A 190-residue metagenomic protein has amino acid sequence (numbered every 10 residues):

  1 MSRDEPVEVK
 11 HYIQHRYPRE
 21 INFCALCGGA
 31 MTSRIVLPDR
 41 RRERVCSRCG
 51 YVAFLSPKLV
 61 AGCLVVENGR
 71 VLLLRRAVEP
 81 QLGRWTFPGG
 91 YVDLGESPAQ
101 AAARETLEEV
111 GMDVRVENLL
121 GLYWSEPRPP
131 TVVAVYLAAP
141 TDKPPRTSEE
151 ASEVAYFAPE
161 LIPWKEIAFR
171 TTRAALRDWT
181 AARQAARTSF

Functional and structural regions predicted by a protein language model:
M1-F54: N-terminal cysteine/histidine-rich coordination modules
I21, S47-L72, Y91: Conserved N-terminal beta-strand and adjoining loop/helix that marks the start of the Nudix/MutT-like hydrolase domain
V36-L37, K58, A77: Residue-level structural signal for beta-strand termini and adjacent loop
R40-R44, L59, P130-Y136: Short beta-strand micro-motifs in enzyme catalytic cores
V45, L72-L73, T86, R115-N118 (+1 more regions): Conserved beta-strand segments that form the floor/walls of ligand-binding pockets within enzyme and binding domains
V65-V66, L73, A138, Y156: Conserved hydrophobic "DFG−1" position in protein kinase catalytic cores
V66-E108: Conserved Nudix-box catalytic region and its N-terminal flanking loop in Nudix hydrolases and closely related
V92-L119, Y123-D178, R183-F190: Unchanged
